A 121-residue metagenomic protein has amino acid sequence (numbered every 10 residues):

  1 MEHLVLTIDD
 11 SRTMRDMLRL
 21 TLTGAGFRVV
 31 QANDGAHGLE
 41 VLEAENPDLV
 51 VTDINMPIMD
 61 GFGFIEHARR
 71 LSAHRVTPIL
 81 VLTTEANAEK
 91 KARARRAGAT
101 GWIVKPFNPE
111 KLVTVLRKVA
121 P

Functional and structural regions predicted by a protein language model:
E2-T13, L18-L22, V50: Conserved acidic segment of CheY-like receiver
G26-N33, V41: Short hydrophobic/Thr-rich beta-strand motif most characteristic of the beta2 strand and flanking loop of CheY-like
E45-V51: Active-site beta3 strand of CheY-like receiver
D53, T83: Active-site residues of response regulator receiver
M56: Receiver (REC) domain active-site loop signature in two-component systems and cognate sites in sensor histidine kinases
T100: Short, glycine/charged-rich "phosphate-handling" switch motifs in NTP-dependent and phosphotransfer domains
F107-L116: C-terminal output helix
